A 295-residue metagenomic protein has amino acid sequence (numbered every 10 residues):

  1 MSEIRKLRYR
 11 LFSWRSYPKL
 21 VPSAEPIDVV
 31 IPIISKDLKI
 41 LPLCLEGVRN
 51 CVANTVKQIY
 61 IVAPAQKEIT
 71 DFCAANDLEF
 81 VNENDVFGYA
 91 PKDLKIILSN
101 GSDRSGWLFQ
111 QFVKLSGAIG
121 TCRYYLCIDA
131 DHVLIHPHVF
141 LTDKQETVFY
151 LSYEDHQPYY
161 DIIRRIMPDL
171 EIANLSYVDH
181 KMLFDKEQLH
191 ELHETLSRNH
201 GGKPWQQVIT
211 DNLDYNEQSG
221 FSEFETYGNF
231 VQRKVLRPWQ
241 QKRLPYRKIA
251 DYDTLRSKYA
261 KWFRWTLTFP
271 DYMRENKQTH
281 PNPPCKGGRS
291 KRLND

Functional and structural regions predicted by a protein language model:
S2-P91, F269-K277: N-terminal anchoring/stem segment of glycosyltransferases
I33-L41, D103-Q110, V178-D185, N216-G220: Aromatic-acidic/polar surface patches that form glycan- and anion
C73-S116: Active-site-proximal specificity loops/subdomain of glycosyltransferases
Y125: Short aromatic/hydrophobic "clamp" motif used to bind/position activated sugar donors
D129-V133: The conserved acidic donor/metal-binding loop of glycosyltransferases
I135-I166: Conserved donor-nucleotide/metal-binding helix-loop-beta segment in metal-dependent transferases, i.e., the alpha-helix
Y177-F263: Catalytic core and acceptor-binding pocket of nucleotide-sugar-dependent glycosyltransferases
Q278-D295: Intrinsic disorder/low-complexity segments
